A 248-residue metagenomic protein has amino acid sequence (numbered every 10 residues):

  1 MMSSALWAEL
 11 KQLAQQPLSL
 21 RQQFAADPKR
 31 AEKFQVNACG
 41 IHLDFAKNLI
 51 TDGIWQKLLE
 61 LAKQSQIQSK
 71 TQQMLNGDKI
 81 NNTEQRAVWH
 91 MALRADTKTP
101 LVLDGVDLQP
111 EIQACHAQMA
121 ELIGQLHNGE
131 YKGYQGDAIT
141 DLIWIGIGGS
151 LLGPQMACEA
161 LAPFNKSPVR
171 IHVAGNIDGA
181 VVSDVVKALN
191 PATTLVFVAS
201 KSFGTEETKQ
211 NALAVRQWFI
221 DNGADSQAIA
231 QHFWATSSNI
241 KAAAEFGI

Functional and structural regions predicted by a protein language model:
M2-Q135: Extended, charge-enriched "interface" segments that sit outside catalytic cores
E121-G129, G136-I248: Glycine-rich phosphate-binding loops that contact phosphosugars or nucleotide phosphates
